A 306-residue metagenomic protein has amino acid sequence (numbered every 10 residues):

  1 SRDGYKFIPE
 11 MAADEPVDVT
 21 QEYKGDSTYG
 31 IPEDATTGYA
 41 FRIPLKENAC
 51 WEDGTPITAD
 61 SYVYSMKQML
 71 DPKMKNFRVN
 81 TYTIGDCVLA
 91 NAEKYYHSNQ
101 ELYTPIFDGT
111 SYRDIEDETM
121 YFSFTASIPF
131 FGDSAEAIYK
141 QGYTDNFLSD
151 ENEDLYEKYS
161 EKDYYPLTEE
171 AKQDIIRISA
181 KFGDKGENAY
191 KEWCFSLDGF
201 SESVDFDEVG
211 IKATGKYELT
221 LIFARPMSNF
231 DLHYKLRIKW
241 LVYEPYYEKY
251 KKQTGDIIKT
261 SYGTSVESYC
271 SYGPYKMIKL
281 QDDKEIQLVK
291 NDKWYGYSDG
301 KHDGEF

Functional and structural regions predicted by a protein language model:
S1-D231, K252-Y295, G300, G304-E305: The feature preferentially marks the first beta-strand/turn patch immediately downstream of a bacterial lipoprotein
I222-H233, R237-Y246: Small/polar-residue-rich segments within soluble enzyme cores
K249: Residues that form generic nucleotide/phosphate-binding pockets
